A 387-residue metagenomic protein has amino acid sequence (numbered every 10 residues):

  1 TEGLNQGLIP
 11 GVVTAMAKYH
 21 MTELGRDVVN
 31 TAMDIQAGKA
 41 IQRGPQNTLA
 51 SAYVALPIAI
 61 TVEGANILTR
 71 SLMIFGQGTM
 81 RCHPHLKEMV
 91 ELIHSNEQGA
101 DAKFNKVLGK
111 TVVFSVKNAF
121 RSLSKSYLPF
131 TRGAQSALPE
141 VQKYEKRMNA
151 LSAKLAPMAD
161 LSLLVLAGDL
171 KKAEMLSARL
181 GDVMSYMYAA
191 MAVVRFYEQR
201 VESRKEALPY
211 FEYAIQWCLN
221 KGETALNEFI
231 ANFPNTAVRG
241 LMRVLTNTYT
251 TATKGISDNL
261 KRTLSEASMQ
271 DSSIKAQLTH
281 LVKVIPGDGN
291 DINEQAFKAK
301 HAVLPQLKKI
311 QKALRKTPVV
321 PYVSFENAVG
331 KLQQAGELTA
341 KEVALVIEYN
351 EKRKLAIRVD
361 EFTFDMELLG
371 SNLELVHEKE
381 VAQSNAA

Functional and structural regions predicted by a protein language model:
T1-A387: Flavin-dependent oxidoreductase catalytic core characteristic of acyl-CoA dehydrogenase/oxidase-like enzymes
